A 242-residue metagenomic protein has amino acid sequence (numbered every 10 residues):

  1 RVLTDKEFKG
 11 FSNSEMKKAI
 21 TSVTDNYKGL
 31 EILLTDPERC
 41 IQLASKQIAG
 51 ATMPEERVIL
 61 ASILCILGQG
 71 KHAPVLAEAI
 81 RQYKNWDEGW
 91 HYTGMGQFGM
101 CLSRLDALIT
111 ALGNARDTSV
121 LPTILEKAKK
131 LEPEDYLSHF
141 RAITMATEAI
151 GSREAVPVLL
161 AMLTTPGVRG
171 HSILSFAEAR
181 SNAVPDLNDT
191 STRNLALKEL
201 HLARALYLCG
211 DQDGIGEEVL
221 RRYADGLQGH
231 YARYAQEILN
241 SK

Functional and structural regions predicted by a protein language model:
R1-K6, S14-E38, K46-G50, E55-G70 (+8 more regions): Structural detector for internal amphipathic alpha-helices that build alpha-solenoid repeat scaffolds
P37-I41, A73, L121, V156 (+1 more regions): Core helices of alpha-solenoid repeat scaffolds
Q82, A161-R169, F176-A177: Active/binding-pocket-proximal capping segment
D87, L131-D135, G167: Short coil/turn linking the two alpha-helices of tandem helical-hairpin repeats
L163-T164, R221-D225: TPR/TPR-like (Sel1-like) alpha-helical repeat modules
Q212-E218: Long internal repeat-built scaffold domains in very large eukaryotic proteins
